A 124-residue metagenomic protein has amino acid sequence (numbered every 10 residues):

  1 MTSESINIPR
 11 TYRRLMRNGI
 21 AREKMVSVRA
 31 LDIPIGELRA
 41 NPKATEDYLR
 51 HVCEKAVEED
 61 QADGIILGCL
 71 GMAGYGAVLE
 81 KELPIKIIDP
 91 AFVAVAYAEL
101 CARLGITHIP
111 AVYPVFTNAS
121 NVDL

Functional and structural regions predicted by a protein language model:
T2, C69, A91-F92: Short secondary-structure boundary segments
E4-G68: Active-site rim beta-loop-alpha module in soluble metabolic enzymes
I6-N7, A73-G74, V93: Short alpha-helical
R22-S27, I85-F92: Short hydrophobic/aromatic-enriched beta-strand-loop microsegments
I33, I88-T107: Short, flexible loop segments at boundaries between secondary-structure elements
G74-L83: Short Gly/Thr/Asp-enriched flexible loops that form oxyanion-binding sites at enzyme active sites
V112-L124: A short, charged, Gly/Pro-tolerant segment at domain boundaries
